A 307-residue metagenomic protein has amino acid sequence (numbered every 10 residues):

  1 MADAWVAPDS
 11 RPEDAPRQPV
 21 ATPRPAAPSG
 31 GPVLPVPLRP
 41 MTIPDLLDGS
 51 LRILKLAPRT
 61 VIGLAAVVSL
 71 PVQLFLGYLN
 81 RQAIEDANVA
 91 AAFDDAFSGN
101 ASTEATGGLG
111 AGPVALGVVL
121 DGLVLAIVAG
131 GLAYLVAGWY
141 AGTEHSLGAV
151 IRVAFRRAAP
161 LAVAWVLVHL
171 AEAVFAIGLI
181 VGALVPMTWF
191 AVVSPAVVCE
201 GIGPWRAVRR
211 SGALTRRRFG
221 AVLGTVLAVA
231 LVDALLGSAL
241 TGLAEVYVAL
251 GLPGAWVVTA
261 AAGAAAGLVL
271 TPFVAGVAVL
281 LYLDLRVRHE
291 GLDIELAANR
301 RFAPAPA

Functional and structural regions predicted by a protein language model:
M1-A307: Hydrophobic alpha-helical membrane segments
